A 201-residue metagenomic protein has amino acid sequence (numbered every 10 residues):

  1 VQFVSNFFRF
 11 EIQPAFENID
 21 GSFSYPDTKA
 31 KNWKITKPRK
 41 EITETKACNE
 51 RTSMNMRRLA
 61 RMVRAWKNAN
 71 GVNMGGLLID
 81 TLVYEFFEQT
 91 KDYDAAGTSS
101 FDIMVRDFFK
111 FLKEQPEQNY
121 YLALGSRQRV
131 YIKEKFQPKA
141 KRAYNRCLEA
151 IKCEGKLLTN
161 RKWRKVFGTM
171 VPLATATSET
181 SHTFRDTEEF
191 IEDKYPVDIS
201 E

Functional and structural regions predicted by a protein language model:
V1-N119, Y195-S200: Catalytic cores of NTP-dependent nucleotidyl/adenyl transfer enzymes across multiple folds
E117-E201: Terminal (often C-terminal) interaction modules
